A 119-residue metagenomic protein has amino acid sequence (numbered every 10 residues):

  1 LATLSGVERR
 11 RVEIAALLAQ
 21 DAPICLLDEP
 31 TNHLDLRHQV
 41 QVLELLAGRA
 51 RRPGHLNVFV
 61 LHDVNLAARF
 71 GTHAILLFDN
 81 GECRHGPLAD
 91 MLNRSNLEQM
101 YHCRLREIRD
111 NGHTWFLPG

Functional and structural regions predicted by a protein language model:
L1-L4: Conserved ABC ATPase signature
C25-D28: Catalytic Walker B motif of ABC-type/P-loop ATPase nucleotide-binding domains
T31-N32: Short loop immediately C-terminal to the Walker-B catalytic DE motif in ABC-type ATPase nucleotide-binding domains
Q39-P53: Helical segment within the ABC ATPase nucleotide-binding domain
L61-H62: H-loop/switch region of ABC-family ATPase nucleotide-binding domains
A74-P87: H-loop (His-switch) and adjacent beta-strand-loop-beta switch element of ABC-type ATPase nucleotide-binding domains
R94-G119: ABC ATPase nucleotide-binding domains
